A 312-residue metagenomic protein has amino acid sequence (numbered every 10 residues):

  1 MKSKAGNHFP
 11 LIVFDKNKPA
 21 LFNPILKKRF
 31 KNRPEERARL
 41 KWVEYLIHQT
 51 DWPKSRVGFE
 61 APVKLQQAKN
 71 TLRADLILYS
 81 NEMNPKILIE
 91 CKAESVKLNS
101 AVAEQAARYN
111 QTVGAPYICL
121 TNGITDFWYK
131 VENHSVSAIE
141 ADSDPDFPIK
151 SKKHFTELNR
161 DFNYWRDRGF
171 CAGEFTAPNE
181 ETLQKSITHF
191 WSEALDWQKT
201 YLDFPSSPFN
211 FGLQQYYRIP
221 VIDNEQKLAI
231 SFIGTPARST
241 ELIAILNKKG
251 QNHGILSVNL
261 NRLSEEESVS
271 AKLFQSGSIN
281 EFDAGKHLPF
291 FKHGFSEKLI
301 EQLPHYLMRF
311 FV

Functional and structural regions predicted by a protein language model:
M1-Y117, F127-V312: A short, conserved, highly charged catalytic patch centered on acidic carboxylates
G123: Carbohydrate-associated surface elements
